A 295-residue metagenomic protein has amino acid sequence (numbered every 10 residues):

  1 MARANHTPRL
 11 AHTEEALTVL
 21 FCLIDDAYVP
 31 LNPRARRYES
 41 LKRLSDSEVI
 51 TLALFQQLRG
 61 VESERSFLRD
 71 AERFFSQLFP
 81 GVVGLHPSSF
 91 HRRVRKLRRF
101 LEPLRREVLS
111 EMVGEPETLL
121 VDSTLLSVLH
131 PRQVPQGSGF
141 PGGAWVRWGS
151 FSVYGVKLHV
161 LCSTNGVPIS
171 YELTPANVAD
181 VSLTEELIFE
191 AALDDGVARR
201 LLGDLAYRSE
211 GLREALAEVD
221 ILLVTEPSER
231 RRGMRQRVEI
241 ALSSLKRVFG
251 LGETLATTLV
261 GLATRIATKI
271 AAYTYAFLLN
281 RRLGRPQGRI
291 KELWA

Functional and structural regions predicted by a protein language model:
M1-A295: Short alpha-helical elements
